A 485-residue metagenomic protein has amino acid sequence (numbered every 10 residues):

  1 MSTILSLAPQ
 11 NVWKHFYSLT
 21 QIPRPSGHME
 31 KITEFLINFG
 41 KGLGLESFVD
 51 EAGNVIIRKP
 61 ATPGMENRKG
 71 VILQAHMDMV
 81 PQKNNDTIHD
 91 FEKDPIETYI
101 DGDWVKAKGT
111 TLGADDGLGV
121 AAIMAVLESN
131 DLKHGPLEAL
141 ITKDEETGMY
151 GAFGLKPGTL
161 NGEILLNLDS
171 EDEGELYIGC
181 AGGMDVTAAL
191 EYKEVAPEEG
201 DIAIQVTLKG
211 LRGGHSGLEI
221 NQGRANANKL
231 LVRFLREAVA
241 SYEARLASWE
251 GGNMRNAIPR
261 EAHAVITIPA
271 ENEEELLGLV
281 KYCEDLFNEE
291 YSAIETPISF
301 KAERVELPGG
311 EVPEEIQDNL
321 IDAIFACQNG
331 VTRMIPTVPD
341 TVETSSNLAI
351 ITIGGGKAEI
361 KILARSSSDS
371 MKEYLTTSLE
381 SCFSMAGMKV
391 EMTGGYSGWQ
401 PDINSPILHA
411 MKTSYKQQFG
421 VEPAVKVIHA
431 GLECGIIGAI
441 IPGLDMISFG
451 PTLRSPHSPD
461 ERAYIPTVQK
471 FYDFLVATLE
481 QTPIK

Functional and structural regions predicted by a protein language model:
T3-D103: Acidic/His- and Gly-rich active-site-bordering loop/insert found across diverse amide/peptide-bond hydrolases
V12-W13, P336, E343-A358, E422-A477: Zn-dependent metallopeptidase/amidohydrolase metal-coordination segment
P23, D103-K106, E146-T147, F153-R365: Midchain, well-structured core segments that form catalytic/ion-binding scaffolds
I37, G158, R224-S241, A270-E273 (+5 more regions): His/Asp/Glu-rich mid-to-C-terminal helical/loop segments that flank catalytic regions of hydrolases
M65-I141, E145-E163, A189, D318 (+2 more regions): Active-site metal-coordination/substrate-binding segment of hydrolases, especially metallo-dependent peptidases
M77-M79, L140-G148, S170-E173, R212 (+2 more regions): Acidic, glycine-rich active-site loops and adjacent beta-strand->loop/helix elements that engage anionic groups
E219, N226-N228, V232-W249, P401-L444: Active-site-adjacent substrate-binding region of metalloamidase/peptidase-like peptide-processing proteins
T341-K426, A430: Substrate-recognition/cap regions that form aromatic- and gly/pro-loop-enriched pockets for small-molecule ligands
